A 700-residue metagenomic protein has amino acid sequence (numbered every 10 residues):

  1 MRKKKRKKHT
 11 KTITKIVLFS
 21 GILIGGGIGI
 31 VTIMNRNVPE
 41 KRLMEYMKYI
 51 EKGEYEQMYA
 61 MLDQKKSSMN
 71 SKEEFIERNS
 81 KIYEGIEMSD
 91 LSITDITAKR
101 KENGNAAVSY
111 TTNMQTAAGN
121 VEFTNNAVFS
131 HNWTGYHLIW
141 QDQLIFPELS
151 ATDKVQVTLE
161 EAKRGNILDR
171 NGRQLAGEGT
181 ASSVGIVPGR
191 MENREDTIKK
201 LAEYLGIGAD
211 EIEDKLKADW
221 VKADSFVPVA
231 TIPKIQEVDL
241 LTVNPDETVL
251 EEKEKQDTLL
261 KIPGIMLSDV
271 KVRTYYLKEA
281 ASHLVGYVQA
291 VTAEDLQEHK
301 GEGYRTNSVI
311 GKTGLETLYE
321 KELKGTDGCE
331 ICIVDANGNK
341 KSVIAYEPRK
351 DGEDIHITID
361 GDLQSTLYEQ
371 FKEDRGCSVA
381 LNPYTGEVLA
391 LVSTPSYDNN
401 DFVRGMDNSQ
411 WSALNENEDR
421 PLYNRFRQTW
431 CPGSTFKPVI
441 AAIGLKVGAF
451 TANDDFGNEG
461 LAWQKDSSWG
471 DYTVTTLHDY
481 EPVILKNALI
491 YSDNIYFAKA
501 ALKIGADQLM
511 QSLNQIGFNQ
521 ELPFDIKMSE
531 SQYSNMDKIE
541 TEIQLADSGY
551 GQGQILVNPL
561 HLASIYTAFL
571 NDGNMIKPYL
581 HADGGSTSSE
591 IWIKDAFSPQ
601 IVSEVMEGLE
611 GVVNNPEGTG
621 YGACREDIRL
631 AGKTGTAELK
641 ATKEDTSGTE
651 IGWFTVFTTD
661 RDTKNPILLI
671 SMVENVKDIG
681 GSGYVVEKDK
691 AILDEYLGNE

Functional and structural regions predicted by a protein language model:
M1-I13: N-terminal Lys/Arg-rich, disordered targeting/topogenic segments
K15-G29: Hydrophobic membrane-insertion alpha-helices, especially the h-region of bacterial N-terminal signal peptides
G27-M44: Sec-dependent signal peptide cleavage junction
M34, K41, E56-A107: Short solvent-exposed beta->alpha transition segments
Y46, I50-M58: Short helix-adjacent coil turns
K81-C377, Y397-P421, T429: Extracytoplasmic/periplasmic proteins that interact with beta-lactams or build/remodel peptidoglycan
V334-I344, Y384-S434, V439-S671, G681: Beta-lactam-recognizing serine transpeptidase/beta-lactamase-like catalytic domain environment
S588-E590, V686-E700: Short, gly/Ser/Thr-rich active-site loops of penicillin-recognizing serine hydrolases
